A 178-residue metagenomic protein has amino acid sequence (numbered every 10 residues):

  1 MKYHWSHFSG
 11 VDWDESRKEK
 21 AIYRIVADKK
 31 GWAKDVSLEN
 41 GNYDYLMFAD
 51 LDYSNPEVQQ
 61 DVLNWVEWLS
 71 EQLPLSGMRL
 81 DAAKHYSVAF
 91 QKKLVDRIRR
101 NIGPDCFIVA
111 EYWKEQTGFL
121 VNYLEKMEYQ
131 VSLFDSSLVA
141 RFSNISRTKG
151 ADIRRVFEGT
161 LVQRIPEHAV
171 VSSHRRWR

Functional and structural regions predicted by a protein language model:
M1-D44, K149-T160: Core domains of carbohydrate- and sulfate-ester-processing enzymes
K2, S9, N64-V170, H174: Active-site-proximal helices and loops of the catalytic beta/alpha 8
S16-K18, S54-P56, H85, V139: A generic signature of intrinsically disordered, low-complexity regions enriched in glycine/proline and charged/polar
I22-L73, A83: Active-site-adjacent "subsite" loops/lids of carbohydrate-active enzymes
